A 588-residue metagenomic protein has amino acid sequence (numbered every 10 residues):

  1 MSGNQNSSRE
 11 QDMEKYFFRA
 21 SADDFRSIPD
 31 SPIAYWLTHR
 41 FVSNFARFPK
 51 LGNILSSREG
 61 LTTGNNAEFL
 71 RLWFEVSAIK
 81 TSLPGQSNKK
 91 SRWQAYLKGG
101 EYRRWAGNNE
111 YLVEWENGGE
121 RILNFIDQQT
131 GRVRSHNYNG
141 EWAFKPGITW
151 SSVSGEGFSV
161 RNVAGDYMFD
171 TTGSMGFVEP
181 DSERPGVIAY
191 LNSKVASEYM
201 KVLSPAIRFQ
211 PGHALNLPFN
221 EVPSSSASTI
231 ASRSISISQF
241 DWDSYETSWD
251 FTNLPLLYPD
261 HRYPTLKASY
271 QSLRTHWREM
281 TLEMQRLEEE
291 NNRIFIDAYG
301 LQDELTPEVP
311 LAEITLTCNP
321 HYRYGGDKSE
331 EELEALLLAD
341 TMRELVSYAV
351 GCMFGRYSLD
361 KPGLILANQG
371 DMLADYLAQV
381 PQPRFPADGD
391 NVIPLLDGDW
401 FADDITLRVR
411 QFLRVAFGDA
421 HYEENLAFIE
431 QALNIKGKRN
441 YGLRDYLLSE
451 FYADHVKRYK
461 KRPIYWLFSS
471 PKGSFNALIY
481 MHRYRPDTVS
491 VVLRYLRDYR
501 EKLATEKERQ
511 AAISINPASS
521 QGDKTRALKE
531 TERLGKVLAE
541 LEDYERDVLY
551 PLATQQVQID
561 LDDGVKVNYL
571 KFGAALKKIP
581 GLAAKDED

Functional and structural regions predicted by a protein language model:
M1-R132, H136-G147, S228-G355, L359-A367 (+1 more regions): Polynucleotide-recognition surfaces of large bacterial nucleic-acid defense/processing enzymes
A20-A22, T38, G60, S193 (+6 more regions): Helix N-terminus capping/helix-initiation residues
T62, G107, G140, Y199-K201 (+4 more regions): Short, functionally important structural connectors and interaction interfaces within domains
R92, K145, T171, S182 (+5 more regions): Short, well-structured alpha-helical interface segments that form or flank functional binding sites
N139, P255, H276, L282-R286 (+3 more regions): Terminal accessory regions of large proteins
E141, S151-N216, P223-I237: Basic, amphipathic alpha-helical recognition segments used for DNA target recognition
K145-G147, G157, S197-Q210, V222-F240 (+5 more regions): A broadly tuned preference for mixed-charge, low-complexity surface segments
